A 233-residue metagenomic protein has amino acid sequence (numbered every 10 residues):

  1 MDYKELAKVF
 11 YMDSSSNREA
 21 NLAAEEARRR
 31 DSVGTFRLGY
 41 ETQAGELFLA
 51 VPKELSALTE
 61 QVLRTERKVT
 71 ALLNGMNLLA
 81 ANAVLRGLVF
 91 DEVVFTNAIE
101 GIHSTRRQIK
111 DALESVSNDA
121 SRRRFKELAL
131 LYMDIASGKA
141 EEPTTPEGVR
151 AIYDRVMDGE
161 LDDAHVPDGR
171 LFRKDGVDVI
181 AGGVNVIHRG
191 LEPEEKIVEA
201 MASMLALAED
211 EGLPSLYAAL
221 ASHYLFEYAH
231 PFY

Functional and structural regions predicted by a protein language model:
M1-Y233: FIC/Doc superfamily catalytic core
